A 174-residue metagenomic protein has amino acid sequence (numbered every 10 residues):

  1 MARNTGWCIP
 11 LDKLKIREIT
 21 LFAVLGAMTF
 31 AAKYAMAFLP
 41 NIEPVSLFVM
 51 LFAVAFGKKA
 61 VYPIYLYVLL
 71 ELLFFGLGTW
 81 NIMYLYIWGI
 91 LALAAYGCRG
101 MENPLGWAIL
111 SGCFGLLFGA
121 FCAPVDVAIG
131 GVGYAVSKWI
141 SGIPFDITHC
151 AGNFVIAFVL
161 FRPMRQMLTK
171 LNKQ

Functional and structural regions predicted by a protein language model:
A2-I9, E18-L25, Y67, M83-A128: Short helix-perturbing small/polar motifs within transmembrane alpha-helices
A2-L51, A55, K59-P63: Hydrophobic transmembrane alpha-helices
F30-E43, L66-M101, A128-V132: Interfacial aromatic-anchored transmembrane helix boundaries in multi-pass membrane proteins
M36, S46-V49, F74, C122 (+2 more regions): Hydrophobic side chains within alpha-helical segments
F52, A60-I64, V68, F145 (+2 more regions): Pore-lining transmembrane helices
V54-G57, A94-E102, R162-T169: Structural signal for the C-terminal ends of transmembrane alpha-helices and the immediately following loop
N81-L85, N103-Q174: Membrane-embedded alpha-helical hairpins and interfacial helices in multi-pass inner-membrane proteins
